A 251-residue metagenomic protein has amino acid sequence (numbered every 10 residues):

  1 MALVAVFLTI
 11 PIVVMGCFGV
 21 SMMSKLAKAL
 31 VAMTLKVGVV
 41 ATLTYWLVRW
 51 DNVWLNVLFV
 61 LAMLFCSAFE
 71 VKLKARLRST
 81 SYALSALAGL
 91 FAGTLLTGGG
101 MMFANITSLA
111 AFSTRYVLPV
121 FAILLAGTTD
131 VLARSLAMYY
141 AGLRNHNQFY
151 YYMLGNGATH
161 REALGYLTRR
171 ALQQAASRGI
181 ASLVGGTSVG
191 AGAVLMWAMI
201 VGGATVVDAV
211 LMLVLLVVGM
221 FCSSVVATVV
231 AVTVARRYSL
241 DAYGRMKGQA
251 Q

Functional and structural regions predicted by a protein language model:
M1-L8, W50-F65: Structural signature of hydrophobic alpha-helical transmembrane segments
M1-V4, L55, L77-S135: Loop-to-helix entry region at the N-terminal start of transmembrane alpha-helices in multi-pass membrane transporters
I12-S24, S67-R78: C-terminal ends of transmembrane helices
L125-Y150, V230: Membrane-embedded alpha-helices of multi-pass transport/permease systems
M138-A171: Short cytoplasmic-facing helical segments at TM-TM junctions of multi-pass membrane proteins
R161-G192: Transmembrane alpha-helices
A181-V207, A227: Non-cytoplasmic
G203-R236: Hydrophobic alpha-helical transmembrane segments of polytopic membrane proteins
